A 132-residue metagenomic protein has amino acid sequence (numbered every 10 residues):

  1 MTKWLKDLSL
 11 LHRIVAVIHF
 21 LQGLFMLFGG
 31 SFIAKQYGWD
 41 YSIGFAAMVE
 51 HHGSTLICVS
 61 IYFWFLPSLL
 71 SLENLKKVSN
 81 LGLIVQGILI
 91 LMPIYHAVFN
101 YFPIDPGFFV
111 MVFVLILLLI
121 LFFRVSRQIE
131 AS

Functional and structural regions predicted by a protein language model:
M1-H19: Cytosolic juxtamembrane helix and N-cap/initiation of the first transmembrane helix
T2-L5, S68-K76, N100-I104, E130-S132: Membrane-interface helix-boundary motifs at transmembrane edges
I18-V49, G53: Hydrophobic transmembrane helix segments
L21-Q22, F45-S68, I84-I88: Core segments of alpha-helical transmembrane spans in multipass integral membrane proteins
G38-A46, K77, Y101-V112: Non-cytosolic membrane-interface motifs at loop->transmembrane helix junctions
Y62, K77-P93, V112-L118: Hydrophobic alpha-helical membrane segments
L91-F108, V125: Membrane-helix boundary connector in multi-pass membrane proteins
L115-S132: Membrane-water interface at the C-terminal end of transmembrane alpha helices
